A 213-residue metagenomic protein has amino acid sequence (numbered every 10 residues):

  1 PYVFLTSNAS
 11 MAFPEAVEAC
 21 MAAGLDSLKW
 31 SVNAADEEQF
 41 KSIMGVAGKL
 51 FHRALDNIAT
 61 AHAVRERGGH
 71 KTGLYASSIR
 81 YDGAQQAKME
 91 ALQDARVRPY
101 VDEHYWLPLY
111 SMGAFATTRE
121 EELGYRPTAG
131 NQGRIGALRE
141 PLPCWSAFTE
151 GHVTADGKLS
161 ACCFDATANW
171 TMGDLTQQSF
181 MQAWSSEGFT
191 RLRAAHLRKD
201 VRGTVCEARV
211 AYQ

Functional and structural regions predicted by a protein language model:
P1-L107: Radical SAM/AdoMet-radical enzyme domain recognition
N33, V153-T154: Short, acidic, Ser/Thr-enriched surface-loop or helix-capping motifs
N57-A59, A63-Y75, P99-L142, K158 (+1 more regions): C-terminal accessory region of radical SAM enzymes
Y81, T154-D156: Short beta-strand micro-motifs enriched in acidic
W145-A147: Short, small/polar residue-rich loop motifs at catalytic or cofactor-binding pockets
